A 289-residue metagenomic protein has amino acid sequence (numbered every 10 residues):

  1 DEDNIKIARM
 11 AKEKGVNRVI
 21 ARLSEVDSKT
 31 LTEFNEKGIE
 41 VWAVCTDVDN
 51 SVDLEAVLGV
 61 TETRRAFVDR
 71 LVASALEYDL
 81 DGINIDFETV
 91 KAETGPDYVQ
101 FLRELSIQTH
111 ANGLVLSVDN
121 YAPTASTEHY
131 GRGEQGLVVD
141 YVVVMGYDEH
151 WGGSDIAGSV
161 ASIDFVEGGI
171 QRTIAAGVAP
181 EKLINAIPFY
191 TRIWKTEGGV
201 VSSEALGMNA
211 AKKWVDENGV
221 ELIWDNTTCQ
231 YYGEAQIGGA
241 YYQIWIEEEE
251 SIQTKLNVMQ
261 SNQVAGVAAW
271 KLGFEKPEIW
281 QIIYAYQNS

Functional and structural regions predicted by a protein language model:
D1, V19-A21, I39-C45, I83-I85 (+4 more regions): Hydrophobic faces of well-ordered beta-strands that scaffold small-molecule active sites in alpha/beta enzyme cores
D1-I7, E25-T32, A66-L71, P123-E134 (+2 more regions): Alpha-helical scaffolding within the catalytic cores of extracellular/periplasmic polymer-degrading hydrolases
D3-V26, L71-I83, T254-A268: Catalytic domains of carbohydrate-active enzymes, especially glycoside hydrolases
K6-A11, A21-T46, V90-S117, P277: Aromatic-lined substrate-binding rim segments of carbohydrate-active enzymes
K29-V90: Substrate-binding cleft of extracellular glycoside hydrolase catalytic domains
D69, K91-V215: Substrate-binding surface in catalytic domains of secreted glycosidases
F189-N257, Q287-S289: Glycan-binding loop/region signatures in secreted carbohydrate-active enzymes
K255-S289: Acidic/aromatic/glycine-rich contiguous surface patches that form carbohydrate-binding/processing clefts and analogous
